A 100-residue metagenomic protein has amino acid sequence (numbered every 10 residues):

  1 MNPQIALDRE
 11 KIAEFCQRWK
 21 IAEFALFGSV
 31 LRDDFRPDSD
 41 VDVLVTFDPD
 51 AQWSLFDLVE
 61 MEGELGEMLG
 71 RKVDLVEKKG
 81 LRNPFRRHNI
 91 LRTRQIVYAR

Functional and structural regions predicted by a protein language model:
M1-A25, L31-D33, P37, D48-R100: Catalytic core of pol beta-like nucleotidyltransferases
P37-V43: A short, structured beta-strand/loop element
